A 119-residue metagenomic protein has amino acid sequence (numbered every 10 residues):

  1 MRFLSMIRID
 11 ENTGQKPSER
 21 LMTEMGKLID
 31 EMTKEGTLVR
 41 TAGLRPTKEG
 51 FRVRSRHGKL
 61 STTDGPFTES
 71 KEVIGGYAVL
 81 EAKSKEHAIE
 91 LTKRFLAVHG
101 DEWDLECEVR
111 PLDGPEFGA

Functional and structural regions predicted by a protein language model:
M1-A119: Conserved, structured core segments of small domains
